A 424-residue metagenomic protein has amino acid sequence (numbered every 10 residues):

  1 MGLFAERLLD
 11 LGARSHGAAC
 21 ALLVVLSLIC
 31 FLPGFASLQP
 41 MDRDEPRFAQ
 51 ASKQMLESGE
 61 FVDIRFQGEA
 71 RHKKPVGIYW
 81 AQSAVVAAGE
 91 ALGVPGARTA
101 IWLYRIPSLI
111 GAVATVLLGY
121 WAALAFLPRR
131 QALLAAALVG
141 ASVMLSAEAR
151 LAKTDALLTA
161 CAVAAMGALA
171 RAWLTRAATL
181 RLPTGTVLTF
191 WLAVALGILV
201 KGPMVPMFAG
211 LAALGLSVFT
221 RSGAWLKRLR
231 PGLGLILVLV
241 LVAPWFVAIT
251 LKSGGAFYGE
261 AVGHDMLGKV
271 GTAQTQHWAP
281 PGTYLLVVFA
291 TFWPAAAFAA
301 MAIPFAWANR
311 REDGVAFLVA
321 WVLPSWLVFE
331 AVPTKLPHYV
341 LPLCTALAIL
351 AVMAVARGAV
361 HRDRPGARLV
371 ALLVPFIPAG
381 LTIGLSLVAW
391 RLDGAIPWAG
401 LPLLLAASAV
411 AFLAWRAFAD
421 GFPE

Functional and structural regions predicted by a protein language model:
G2-R364: Membrane-integral, polyisoprenol-dependent glycosyltransferases of the GT-C/oligosaccharyltransferase superfamily
R362-A419: Membrane-embedded alpha-helical segments of integral membrane proteins
G421-E424: Internal/C-terminal transmembrane anchor helices
